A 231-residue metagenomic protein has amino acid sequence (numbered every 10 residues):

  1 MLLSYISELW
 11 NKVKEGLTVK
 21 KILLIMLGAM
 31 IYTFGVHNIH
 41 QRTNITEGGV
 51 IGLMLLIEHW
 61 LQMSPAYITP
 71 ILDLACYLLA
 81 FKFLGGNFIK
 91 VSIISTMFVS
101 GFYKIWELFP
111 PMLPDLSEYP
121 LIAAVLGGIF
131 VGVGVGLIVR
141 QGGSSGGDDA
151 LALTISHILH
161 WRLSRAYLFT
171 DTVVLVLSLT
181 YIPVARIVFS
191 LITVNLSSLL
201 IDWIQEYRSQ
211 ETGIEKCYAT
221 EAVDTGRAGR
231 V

Functional and structural regions predicted by a protein language model:
L2-R230: Core subunits and conserved enzymes of cellular information-processing and envelope-translocation systems across
